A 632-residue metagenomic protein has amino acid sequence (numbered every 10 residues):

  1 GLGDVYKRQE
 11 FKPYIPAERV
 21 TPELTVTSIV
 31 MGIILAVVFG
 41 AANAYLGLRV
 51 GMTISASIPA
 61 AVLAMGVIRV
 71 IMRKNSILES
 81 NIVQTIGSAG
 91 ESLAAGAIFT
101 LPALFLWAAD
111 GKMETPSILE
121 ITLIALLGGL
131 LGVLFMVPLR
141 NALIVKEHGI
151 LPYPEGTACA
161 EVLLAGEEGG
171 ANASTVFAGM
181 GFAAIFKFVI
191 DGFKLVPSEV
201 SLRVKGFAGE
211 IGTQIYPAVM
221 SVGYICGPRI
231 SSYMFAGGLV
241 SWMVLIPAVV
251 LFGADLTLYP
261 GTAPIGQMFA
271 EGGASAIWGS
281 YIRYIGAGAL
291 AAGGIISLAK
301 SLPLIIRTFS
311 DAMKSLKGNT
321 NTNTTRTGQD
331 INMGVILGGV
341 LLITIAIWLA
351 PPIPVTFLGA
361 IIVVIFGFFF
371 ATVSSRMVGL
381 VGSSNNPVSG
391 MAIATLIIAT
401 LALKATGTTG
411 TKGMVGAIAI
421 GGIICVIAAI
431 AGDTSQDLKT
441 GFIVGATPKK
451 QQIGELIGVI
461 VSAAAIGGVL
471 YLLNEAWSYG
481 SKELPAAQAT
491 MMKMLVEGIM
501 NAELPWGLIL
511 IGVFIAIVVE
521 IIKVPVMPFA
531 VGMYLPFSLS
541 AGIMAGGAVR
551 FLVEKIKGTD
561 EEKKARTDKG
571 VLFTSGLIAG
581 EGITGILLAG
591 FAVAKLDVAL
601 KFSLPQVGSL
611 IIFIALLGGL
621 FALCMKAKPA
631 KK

Functional and structural regions predicted by a protein language model:
G1-Y6: Short, small-residue-biased leader/transition segments that mark boundaries at the very start of proteins
K7-I54, I58-P59: N-terminal signal-anchor module of multipass membrane proteins
Q9-K12, L104-E120, H148, P154-T157 (+9 more regions): Inter-helical loop and helix-membrane interface segments of multi-pass membrane transporters/permeases
M31-N43, A61-I68, F99-A103, A125-V137 (+14 more regions): Hydrophobic core segments of alpha-helical transmembrane domains in multi-pass membrane transport and ion-translocation
G47-M52, L78-T85, G166-G170, R203 (+8 more regions): Hydrophobic alpha-helical bundle architecture
M72-H148, G223-L258, A274-G293, M414-A417 (+1 more regions): Membrane-interface helix-loop-helix modules in multi-pass membrane proteins
S92-L93, L151-A184, K314, N321-T325 (+5 more regions): Helix-loop-helix junctions within the multi-pass membrane cores of secondary transporters/permeases
I343-S435, I443, L472, E483: Membrane-embedded translocation segments of transport machinery
